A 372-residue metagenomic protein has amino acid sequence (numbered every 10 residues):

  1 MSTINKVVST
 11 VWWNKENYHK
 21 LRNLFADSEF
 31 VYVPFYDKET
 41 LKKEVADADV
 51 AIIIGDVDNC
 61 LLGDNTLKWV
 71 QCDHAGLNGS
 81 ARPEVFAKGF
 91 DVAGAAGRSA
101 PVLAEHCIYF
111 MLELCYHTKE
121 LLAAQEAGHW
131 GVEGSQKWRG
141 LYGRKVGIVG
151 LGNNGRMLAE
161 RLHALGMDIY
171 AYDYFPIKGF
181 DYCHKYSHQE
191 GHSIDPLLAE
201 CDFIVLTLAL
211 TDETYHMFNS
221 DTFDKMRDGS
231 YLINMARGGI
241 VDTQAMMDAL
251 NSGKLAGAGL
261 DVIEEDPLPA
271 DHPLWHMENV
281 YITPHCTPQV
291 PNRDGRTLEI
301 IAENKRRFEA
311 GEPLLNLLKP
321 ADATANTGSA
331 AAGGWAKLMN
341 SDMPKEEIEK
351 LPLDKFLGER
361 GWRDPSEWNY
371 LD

Functional and structural regions predicted by a protein language model:
M1-A93, N219, I348, F356-E359 (+1 more regions): An N-terminal-biased, well-structured beta-alpha scaffold segment characteristic of Rossmann-like dinucleotide-binding
G55, H74, L206-L208, M235-A236 (+1 more regions): Glycine-rich, N-terminal phosphate-binding loop of Rossmann-like dinucleotide-binding domains
D73, D91-R98, A236, H285: Short beta->alpha connector loops at strand-helix junctions that form conserved, small/polar/Pro-enriched
F90-K145, M157, L317: Phosphate-binding beta-alpha-beta segment of Rossmann-like dinucleotide-binding domains, i.e., the NAD(P)
L151-G152: Glycine-rich Rossmann-fold phosphate-binding loop(s) that bind the pyrophosphate of adenine dinucleotide cofactors
Y170: Conserved beta-strand positions in the Rossmann-like core of class I SAM-dependent methyltransferases
P176-P273: Rossmann-like adenosine-cofactor binding region
G229-D372: Rossmann-like dinucleotide-binding domain for NAD(H)/NADP(H)
